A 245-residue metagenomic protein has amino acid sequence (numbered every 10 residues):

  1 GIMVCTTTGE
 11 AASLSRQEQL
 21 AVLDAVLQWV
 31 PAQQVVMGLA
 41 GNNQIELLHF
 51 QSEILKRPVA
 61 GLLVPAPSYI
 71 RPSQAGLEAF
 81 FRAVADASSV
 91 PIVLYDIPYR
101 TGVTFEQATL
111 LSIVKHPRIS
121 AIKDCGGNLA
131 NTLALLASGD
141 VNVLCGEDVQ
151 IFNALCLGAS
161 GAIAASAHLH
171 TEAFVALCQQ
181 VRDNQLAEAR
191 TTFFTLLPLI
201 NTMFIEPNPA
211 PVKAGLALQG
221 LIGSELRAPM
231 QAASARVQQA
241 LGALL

Functional and structural regions predicted by a protein language model:
G1-G102, L110-S112: Active-site beta->alpha loop and helix N-cap motifs at the rims of alpha/beta catalytic domains
L14-Q17, L48-H49, Q74-L77, F105-Q107 (+4 more regions): Short secondary-structure transition/capping segments
Q19, L23, L47, L110 (+6 more regions): A general structural signal for well-ordered alpha-helical segments in protein cores
L27-V30, A85, C178-R182, I200 (+3 more regions): Structural signal for hydrophobic packing residues in well-ordered secondary-structure cores of soluble enzyme domains
D86-V90, P98-F204: Catalytic alpha/beta core domains of metabolic enzymes, predominantly
L155-A159, L197-M230: Conserved short secondary-structure transition element at the edge of the structured enzyme core that lines
L221-L245: Flexible C-terminal active-site loop/helix
